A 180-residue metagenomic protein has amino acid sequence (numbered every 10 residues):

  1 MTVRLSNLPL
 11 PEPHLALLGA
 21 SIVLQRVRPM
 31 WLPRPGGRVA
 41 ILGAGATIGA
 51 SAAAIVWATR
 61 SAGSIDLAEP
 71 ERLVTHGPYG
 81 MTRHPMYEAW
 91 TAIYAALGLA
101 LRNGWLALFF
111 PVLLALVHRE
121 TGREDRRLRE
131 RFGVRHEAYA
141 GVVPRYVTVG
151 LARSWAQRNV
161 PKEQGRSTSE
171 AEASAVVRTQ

Functional and structural regions predicted by a protein language model:
M1-H76, E88-R127, R131-Q180: Membrane-anchoring alpha-helices and their flanking helix-loop junctions
M81-E88: Histidine-centered phosphotransfer motif of kinases
